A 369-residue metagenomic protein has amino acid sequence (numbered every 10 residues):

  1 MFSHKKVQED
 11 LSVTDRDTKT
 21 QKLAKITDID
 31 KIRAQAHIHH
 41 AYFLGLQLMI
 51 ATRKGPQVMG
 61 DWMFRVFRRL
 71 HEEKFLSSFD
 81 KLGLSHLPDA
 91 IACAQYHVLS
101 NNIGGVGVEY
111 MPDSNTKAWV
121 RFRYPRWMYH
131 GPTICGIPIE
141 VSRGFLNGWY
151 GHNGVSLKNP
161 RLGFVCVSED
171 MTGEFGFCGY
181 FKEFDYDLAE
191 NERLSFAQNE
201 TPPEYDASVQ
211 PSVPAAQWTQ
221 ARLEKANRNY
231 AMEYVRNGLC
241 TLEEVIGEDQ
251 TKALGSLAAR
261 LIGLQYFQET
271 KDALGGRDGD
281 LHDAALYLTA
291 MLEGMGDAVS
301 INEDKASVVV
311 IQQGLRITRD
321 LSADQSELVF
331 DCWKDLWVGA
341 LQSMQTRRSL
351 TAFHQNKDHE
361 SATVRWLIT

Functional and structural regions predicted by a protein language model:
M1-W119, R126-G144, V155-G176, K182-T369: N-terminal accessory segment detector
F145-W149: Elongated alpha-helical scaffolds
